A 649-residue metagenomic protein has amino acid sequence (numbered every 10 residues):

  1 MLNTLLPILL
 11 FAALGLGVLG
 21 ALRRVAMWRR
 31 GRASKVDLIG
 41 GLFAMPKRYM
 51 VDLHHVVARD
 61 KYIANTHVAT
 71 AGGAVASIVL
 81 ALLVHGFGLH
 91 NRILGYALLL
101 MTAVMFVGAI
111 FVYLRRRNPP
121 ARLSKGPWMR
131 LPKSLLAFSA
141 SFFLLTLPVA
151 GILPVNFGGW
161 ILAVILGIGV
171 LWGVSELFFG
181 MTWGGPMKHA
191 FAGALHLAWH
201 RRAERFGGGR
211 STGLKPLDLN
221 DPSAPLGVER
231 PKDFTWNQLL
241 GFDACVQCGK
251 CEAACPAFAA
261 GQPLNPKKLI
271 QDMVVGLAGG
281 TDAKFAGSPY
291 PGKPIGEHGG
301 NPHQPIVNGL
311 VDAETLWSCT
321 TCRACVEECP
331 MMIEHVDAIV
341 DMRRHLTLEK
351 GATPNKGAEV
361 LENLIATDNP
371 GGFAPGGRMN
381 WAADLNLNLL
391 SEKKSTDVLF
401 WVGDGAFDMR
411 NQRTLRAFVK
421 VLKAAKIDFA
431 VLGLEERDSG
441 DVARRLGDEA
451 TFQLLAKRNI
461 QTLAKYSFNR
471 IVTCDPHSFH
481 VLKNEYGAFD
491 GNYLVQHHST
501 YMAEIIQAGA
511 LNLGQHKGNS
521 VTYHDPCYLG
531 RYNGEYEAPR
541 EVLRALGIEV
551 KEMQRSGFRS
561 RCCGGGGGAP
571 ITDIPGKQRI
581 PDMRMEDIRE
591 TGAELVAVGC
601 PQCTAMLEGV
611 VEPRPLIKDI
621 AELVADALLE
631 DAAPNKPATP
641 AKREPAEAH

Functional and structural regions predicted by a protein language model:
L2-F111, D233-W236, F242, K268 (+2 more regions): Iron-sulfur-cluster electron-transfer modules
G17-D37, F111-W128, P148-V155, L177-G213 (+2 more regions): Juxtamembrane/interface segments at transmembrane-helix termini
V57-A64, I93-Y96, N118-F138, N156-I165 (+1 more regions): Membrane-interface segments at loop-to-transmembrane junctions
G86-G88, F143-L166, M181-T182: Transmembrane helix-loop junctions at the membrane interface of multipass transporters and ion channels
V104-G108, R130-L147, L166-S175: Hydrophobic membrane-spanning alpha-helices of multi-pass integral membrane proteins
G180-L316: Ferredoxin-type iron-sulfur electron-transfer modules and their immediate structural context
C245-C251, C255, L269, C319-C325 (+6 more regions): Short cysteine clusters
G405-H497, Y528-H649: Cofactor-cradling patches in redox/metallo enzymes
